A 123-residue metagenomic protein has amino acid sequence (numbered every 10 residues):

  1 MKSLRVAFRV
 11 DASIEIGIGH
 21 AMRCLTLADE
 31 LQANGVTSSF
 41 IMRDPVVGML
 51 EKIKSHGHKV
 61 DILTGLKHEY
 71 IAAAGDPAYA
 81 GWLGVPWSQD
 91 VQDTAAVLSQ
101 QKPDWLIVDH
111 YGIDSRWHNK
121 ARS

Functional and structural regions predicted by a protein language model:
S3-G17: Nucleotide-activated donor-dependent transferases that construct or modify glycoconjugates
I18, L50, A72, R116-N119: Short glycine-/acidic-enriched loop or helix-start segments at secondary-structure transitions that form or flank
A21-L31: Short amphipathic alpha-helix
D29-T37, L98-D104: Short, surface-exposed connector motifs at secondary-structure boundaries
N34-V91: Conserved nucleotide-sugar phosphate-binding/catalytic loop shared by glycosyltransferases and other
L83-G84, L98-G112: Short N-terminal targeting/anchoring amphipathic segment
D90-T94, L98, W117: Generic hydrophobic alpha-helical segments
Y111-S123: Conserved nucleotide-sugar donor-interacting segment of glycosyltransferase catalytic cores, predominantly GT-B
